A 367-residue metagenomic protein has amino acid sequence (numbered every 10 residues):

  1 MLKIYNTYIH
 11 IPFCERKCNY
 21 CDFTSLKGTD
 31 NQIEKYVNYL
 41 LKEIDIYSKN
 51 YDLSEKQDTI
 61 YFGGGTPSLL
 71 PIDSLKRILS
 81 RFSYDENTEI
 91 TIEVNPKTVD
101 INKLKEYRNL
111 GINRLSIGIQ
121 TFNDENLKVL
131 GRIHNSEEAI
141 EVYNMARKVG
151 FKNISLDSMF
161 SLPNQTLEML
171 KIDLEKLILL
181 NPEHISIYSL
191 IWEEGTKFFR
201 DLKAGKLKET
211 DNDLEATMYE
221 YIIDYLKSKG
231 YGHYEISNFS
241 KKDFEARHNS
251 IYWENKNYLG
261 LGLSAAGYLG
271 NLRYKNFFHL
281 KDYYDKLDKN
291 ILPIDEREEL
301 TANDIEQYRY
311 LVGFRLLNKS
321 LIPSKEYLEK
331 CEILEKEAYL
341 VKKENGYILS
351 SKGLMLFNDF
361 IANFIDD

Functional and structural regions predicted by a protein language model:
M1-Y8, L53-S54, D359: N-terminal [4Fe-4S]-dependent radical SAM core
L2-I4, S25-K49, K56-I322: C-terminal scaffold of the Radical SAM
N6, E106, Y310, E329 (+1 more regions): Auxiliary N-terminal substrate/complex-recognition segments of SAM-dependent methyltransferases
P12-F23: Local cysteine-cluster metal-coordination motifs and their immediate loop/turn environment, predominantly Fe-S cluster
P323-K336: Short amphipathic alpha-helical interaction segments
K336-N345: A short, conserved structural fragment
G346-S350: Minor-groove-contacting beta-hairpin "wing" of winged helix-turn-helix DNA-binding domains
K352-D367: Short, amphipathic alpha-helical interaction segments positioned at domain boundaries
